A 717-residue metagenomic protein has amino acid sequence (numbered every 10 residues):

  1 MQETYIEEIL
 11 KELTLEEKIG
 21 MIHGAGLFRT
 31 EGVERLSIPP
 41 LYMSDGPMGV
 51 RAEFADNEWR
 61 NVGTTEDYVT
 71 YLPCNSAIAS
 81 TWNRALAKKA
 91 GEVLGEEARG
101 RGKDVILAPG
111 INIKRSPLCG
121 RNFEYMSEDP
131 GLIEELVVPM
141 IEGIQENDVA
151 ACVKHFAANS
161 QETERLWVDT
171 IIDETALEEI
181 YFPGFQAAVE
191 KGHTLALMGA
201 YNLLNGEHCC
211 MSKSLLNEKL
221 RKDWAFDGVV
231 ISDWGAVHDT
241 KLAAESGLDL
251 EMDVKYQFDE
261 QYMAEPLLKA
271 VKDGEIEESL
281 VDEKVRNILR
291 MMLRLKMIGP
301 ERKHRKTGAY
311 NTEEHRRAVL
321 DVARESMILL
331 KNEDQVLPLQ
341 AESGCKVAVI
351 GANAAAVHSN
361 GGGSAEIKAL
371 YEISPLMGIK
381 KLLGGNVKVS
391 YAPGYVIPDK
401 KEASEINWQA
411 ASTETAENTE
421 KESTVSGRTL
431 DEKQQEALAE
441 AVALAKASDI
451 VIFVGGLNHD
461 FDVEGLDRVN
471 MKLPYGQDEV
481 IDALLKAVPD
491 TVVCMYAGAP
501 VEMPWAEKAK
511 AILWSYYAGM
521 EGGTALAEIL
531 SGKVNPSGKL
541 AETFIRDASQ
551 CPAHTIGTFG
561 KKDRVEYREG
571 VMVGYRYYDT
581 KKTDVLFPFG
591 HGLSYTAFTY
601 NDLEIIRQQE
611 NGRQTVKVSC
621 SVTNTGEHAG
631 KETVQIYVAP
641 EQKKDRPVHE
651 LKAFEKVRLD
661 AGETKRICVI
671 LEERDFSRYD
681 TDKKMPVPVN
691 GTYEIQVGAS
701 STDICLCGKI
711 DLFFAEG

Functional and structural regions predicted by a protein language model:
M1-T681, M685-T702, K709, F714-G717: Glycoside hydrolase catalytic-domain context in secreted enzymes
